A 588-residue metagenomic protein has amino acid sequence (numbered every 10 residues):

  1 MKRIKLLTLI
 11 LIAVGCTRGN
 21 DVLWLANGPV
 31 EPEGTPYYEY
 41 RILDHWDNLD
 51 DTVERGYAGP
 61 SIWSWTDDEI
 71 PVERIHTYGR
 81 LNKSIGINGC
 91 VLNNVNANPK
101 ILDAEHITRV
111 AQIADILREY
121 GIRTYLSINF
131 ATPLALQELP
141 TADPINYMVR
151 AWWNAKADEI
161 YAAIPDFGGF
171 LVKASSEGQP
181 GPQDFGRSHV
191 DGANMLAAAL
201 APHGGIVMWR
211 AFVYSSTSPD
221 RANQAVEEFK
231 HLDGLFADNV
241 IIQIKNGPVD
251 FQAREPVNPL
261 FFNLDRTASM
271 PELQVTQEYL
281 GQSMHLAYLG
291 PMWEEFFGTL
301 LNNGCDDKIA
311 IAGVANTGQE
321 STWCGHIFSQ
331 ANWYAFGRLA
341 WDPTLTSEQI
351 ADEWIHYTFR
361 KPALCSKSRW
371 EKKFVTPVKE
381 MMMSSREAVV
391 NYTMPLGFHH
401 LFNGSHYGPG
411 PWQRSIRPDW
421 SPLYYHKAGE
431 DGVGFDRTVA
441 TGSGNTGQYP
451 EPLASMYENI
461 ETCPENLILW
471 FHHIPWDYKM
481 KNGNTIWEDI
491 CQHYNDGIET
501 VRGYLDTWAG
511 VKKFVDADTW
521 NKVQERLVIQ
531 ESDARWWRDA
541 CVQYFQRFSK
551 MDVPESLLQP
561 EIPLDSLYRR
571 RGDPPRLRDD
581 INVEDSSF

Functional and structural regions predicted by a protein language model:
K2-L9: Sec-dependent signal peptide recognition, specifically the positively charged N-region followed immediately by
T8, D47, N94, A174 (+1 more regions): Residues that line or immediately flank small-molecule/substrate-binding pockets and catalytic motifs
L9-I10, P36: Residue-level signal for mature regions of secreted extracellular proteins and peptides
I10-C16: Hydrophobic h-region of N-terminal signal peptides that target proteins for export in Gram-negative bacteria
T17-N154, D158-L171, A201: Feature activates predominantly on carbohydrate-active enzymes
W65-T66, E138-D352, T358-L364: Catalytic-core regions of glycoside hydrolase
L81, N93, A163, A199-H203 (+4 more regions): Structured segments of extracytoplasmic/periplasmic soluble domains in secreted or envelope-associated proteins
C305-F588: Catalytic domains of carbohydrate-active enzymes that cleave complex glycans
